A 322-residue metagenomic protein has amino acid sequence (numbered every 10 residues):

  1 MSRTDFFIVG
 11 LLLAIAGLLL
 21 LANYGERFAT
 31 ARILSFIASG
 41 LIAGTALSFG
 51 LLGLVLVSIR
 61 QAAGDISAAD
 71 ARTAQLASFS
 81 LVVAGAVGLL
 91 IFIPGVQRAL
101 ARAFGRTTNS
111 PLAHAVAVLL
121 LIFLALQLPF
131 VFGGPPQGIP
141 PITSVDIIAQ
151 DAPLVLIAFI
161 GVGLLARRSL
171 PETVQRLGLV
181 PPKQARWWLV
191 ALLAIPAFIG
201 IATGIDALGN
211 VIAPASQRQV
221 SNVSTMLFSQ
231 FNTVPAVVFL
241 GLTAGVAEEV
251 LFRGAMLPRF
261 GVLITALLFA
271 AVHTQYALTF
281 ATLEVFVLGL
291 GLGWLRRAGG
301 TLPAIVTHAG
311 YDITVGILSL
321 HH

Functional and structural regions predicted by a protein language model:
M1-A99: Generic N-terminal amphipathic/basic segments
M1-F36, L51, S58, L193-H322: Transmembrane helix-loop-helix hairpins at the membrane interface of multi-pass integral membrane proteins
A14, G40, G44, A86 (+5 more regions): Hydrophobic alpha-helical membrane-embedded or membrane-associated segments
A62-R72, A99-P153, G163-T243: Juxtamembrane helix-loop-helix connectors linking adjacent transmembrane helices in multi-pass membrane enzymes
S78-F92, L119-P129, A194-I199, L267-Q275: C-terminal halves and exits of single transmembrane alpha-helices
G88-G95, I157-R167: C-terminal membrane-cytosol helix-exit motif in multi-pass small-molecule transporters
A152-L156, I313: Hydrophobic alpha-helical transmembrane bundles that constitute the permease/transmembrane domains of multi-pass
